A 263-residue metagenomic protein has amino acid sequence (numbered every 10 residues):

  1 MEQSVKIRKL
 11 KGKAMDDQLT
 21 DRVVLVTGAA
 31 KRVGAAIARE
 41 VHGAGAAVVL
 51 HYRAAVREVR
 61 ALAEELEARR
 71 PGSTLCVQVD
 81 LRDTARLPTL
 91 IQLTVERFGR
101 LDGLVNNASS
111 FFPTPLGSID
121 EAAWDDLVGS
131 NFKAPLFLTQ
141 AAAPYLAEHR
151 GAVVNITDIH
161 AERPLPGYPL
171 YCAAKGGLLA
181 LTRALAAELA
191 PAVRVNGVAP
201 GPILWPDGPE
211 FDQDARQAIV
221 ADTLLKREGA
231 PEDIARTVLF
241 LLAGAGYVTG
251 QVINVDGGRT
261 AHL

Functional and structural regions predicted by a protein language model:
K6-K9, K13, R163, D222 (+2 more regions): Short C-terminal tail/terminal secondary-structure segment of NAD(P)H-dependent dehydrogenase/reductase domains
V23, A30-R32: Conserved glycine-rich cofactor-binding loop
P115-L116, A123-V128, G208, A215-I219: Substrate-binding pocket helix/loop in short-chain dehydrogenase/reductase
T139, A174, T182: Active-site helix of classical SDR
A143, G197-P200, Q213-V248, V255-G257: C-terminal helical subdomain
P144, A186-P191: Alpha-helical segment proximal to the catalytic Tyr-Lys
A190-R194, T249-G250: Short, small/polar-rich loop/turn modules that mediate ligand/substrate recognition or access, typified
